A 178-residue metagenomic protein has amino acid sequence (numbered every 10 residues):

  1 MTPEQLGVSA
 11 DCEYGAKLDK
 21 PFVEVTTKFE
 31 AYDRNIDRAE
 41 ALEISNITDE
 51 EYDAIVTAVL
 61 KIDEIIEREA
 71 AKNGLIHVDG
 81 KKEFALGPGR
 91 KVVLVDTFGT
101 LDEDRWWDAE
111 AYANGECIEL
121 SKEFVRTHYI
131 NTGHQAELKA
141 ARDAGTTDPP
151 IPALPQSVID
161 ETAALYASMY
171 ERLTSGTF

Functional and structural regions predicted by a protein language model:
M1-D79, A85-F178: Acidic/polar, glycine-anchored loop/turn motif associated with catalytic or activation segments that engage anionic
